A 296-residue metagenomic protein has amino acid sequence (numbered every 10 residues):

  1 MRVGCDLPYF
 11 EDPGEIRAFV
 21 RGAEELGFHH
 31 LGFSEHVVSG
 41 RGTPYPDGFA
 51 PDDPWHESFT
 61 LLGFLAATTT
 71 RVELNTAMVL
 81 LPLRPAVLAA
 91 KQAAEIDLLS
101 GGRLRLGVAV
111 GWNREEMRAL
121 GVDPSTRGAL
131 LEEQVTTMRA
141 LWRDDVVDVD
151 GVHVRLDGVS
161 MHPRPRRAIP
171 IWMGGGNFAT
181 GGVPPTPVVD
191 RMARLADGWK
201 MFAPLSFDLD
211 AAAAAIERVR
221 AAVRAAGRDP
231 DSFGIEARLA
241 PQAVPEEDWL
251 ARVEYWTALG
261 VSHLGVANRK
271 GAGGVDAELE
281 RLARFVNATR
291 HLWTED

Functional and structural regions predicted by a protein language model:
M1-D296: Active-site-adjacent structural elements that line small-molecule/cofactor binding pockets in enzymes
